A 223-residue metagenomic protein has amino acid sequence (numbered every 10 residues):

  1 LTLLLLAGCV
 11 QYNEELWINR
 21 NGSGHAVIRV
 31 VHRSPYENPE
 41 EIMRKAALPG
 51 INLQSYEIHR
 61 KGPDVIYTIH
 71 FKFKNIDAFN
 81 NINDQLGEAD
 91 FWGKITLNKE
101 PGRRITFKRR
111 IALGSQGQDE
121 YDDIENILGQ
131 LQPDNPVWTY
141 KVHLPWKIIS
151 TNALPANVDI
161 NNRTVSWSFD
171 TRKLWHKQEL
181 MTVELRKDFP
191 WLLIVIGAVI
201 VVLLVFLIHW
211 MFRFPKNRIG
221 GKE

Functional and structural regions predicted by a protein language model:
L1-T2: Sec-dependent signal peptide recognition, specifically the positively charged N-region followed immediately by
G8-C9: N-terminal Sec signal peptide cleavage junction
Y12-V30, F107-I111: One face of beta-strands
N21-S23, V31-R33, K72-K74, H143-K147 (+2 more regions): Solvent-exposed coil/turn segments that connect beta secondary-structure elements in extracytoplasmic/periplasmic
G24, V65-Y67, V165: Hydrophobic residues embedded in beta-strands of well-ordered beta-sheets
V31-R109: Structured domain cores in non-transmembrane regions
E100-V195: Intrinsically disordered, low-complexity linkers and stems that provide flexible hinges in membrane-associated
L185-E223: C-terminal single-pass membrane-anchor helix
